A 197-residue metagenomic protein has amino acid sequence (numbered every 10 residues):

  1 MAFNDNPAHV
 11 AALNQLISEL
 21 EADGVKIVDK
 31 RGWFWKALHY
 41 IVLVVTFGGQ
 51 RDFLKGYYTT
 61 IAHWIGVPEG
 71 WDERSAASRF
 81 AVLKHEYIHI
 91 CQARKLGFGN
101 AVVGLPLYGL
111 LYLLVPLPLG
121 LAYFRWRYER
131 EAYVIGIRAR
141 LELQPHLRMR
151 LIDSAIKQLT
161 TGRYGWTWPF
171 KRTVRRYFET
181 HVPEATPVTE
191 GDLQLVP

Functional and structural regions predicted by a protein language model:
M1-G66: Auxiliary, metal-adjacent structural segments of Zn-dependent hydrolase domains
D5-H9, L13-I17, G104-P197: Metalloprotease/metallohydrolase-associated module, dominated by Zn2+-dependent proteases
K36-F47, N100, G104-P116: Short hydrophobic helices that act as membrane-entry/anchoring signals
Y58, W64-L83: Short pre-active-site segment immediately N-terminal to the catalytic Zn-binding motif
E69-G70, L96, V115, R138: Membrane-embedded catalytic scaffold of the fatty acid hydroxylase/desaturase
G70-D72, E86-L107: Catalytic Zn2+-binding segment of zinc metalloproteases
